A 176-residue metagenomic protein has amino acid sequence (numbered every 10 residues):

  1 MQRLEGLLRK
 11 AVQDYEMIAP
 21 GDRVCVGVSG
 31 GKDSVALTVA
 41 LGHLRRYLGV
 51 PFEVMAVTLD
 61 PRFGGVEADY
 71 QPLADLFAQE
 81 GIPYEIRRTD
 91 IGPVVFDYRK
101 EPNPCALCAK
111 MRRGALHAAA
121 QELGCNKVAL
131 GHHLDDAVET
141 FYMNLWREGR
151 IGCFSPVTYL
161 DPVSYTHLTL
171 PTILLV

Functional and structural regions predicted by a protein language model:
M1-P156: ATP-dependent adenylation/nucleotidyltransferase module used to activate substrates
P162: A contiguous pocket-lining binding segment that forms or flanks enzyme active sites
T166-T172: Conserved small/polar residues in nucleotide/adenosyl-binding loops
